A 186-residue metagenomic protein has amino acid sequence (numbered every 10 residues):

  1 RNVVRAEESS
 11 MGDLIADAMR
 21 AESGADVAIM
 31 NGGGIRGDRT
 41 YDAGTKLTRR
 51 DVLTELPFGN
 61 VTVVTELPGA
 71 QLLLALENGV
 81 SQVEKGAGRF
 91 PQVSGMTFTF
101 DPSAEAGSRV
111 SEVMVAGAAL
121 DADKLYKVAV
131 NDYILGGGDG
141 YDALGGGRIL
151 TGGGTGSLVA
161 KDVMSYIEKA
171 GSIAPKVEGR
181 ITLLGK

Functional and structural regions predicted by a protein language model:
R1-K186: Catalytic centers of hydrolytic enzymes
